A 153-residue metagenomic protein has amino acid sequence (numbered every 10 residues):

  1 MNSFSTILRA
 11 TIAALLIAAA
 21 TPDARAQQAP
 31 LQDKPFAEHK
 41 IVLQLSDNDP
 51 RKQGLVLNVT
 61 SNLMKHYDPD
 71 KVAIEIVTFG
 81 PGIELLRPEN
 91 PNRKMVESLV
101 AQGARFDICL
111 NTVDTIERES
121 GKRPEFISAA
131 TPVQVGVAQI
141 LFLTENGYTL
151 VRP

Functional and structural regions predicted by a protein language model:
M1-T11: Bacterial N-terminal signal peptides that target proteins for export
N2, A19-P22: A broad helix-preferring feature
A10-A19: Bacterial N-terminal signal peptides
A24-P153: Secreted/extracellular ectodomain signature
